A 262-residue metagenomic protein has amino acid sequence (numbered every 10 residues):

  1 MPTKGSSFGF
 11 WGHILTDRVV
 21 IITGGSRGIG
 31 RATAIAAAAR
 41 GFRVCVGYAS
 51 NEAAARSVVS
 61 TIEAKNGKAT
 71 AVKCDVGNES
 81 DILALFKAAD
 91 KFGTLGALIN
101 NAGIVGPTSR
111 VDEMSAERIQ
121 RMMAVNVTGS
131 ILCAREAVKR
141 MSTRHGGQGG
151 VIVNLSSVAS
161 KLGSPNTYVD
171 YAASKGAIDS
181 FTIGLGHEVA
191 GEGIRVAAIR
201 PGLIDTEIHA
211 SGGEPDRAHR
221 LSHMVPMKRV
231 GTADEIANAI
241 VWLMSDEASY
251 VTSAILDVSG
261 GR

Functional and structural regions predicted by a protein language model:
S26-R27: Conserved glycine-rich cofactor-binding loop
S109-V111, S115-R121, L221: Substrate-binding pocket helix/loop in short-chain dehydrogenase/reductase
A134, S174: Active-site helix of classical SDR
K139, T143, H187-E188, S249: Alpha-helical segment proximal to the catalytic Tyr-Lys
S157: Residue(s) in the substrate-gating loop at a strand-loop-helix junction that position the organic substrate next
A190, R195, V251-S253: Short, small/polar-rich loop/turn modules that mediate ligand/substrate recognition or access, typified
R229-V258: C-terminal substrate-recognition "lid" of short-chain dehydrogenase/reductases
